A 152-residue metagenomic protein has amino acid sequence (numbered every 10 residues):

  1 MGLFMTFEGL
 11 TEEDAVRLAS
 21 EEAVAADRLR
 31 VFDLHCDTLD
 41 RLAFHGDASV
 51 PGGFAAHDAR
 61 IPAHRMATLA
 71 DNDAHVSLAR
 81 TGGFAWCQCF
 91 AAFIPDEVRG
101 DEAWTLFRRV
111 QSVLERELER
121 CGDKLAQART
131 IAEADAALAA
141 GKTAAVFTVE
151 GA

Functional and structural regions predicted by a protein language model:
M1-A152: N-terminal hydrophobic targeting/anchoring segments and the immediately downstream early-domain regions of hydrolases
